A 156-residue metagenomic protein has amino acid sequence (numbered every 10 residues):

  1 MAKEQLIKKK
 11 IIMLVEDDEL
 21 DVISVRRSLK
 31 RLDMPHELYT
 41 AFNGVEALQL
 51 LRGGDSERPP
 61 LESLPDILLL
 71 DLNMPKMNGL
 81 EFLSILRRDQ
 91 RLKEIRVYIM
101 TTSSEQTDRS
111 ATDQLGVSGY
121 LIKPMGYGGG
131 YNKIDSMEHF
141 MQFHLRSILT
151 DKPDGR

Functional and structural regions predicted by a protein language model:
M1-M13, E19-E37, V45, R52 (+2 more regions): Non-catalytic signal-transmission and effector/linker regions of two-component phosphorelay proteins
T40, K76-M77: Residue-level signal for the "D+5" position in two-component response regulator receiver
L72-M74: Receiver (REC) domain active-site loop signature in two-component systems and cognate sites in sensor histidine kinases
S103-T107: Negatively charged, flexible loop motifs adjacent to catalytic sites in prokaryotic signal transduction proteins
S118: Short, glycine/charged-rich "phosphate-handling" switch motifs in NTP-dependent and phosphotransfer domains
K123: A Lys-centered signature of the CheY-like receiver
